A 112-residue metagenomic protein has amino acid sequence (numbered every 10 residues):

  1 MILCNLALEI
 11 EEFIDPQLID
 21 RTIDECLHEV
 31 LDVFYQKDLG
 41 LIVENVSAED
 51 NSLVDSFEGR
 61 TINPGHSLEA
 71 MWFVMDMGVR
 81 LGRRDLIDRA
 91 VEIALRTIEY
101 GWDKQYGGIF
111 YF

Functional and structural regions predicted by a protein language model:
M1-F112: Glycan-recognition and catalytic cores of secretory/periplasmic carbohydrate-active enzymes
